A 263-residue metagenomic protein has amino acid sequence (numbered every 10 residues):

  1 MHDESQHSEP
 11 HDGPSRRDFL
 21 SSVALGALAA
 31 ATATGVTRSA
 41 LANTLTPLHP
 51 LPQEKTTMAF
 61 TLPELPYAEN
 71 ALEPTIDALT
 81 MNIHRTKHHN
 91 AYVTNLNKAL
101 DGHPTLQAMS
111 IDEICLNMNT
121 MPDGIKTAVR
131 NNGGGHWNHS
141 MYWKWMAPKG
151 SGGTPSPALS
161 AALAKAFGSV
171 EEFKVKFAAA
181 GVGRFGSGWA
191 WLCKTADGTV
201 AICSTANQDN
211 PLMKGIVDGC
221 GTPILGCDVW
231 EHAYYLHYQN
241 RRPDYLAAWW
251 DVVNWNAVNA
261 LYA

Functional and structural regions predicted by a protein language model:
M1-D18, L41: N-terminal secretory signal peptides
S15-A31: N-terminal export leaders
T34-L72: C-terminal segment of N-terminal export signals and the immediately downstream linker at the start of the mature
T57-G124: Near-N-terminal "mature-domain entry" segment
L62, H89, H136, L192 (+2 more regions): Divalent metal-coordination and catalytic microenvironments
N82, N90, V129-S151, G221-R241: Short, contiguous alpha-helical
K87, K98-Q107, E113, T120-K194 (+1 more regions): All-alpha RGS (Regulator of G-protein Signaling) helical domain and cognate RGS-like helical scaffolds
A179-Q239, A247-V253: An amphipathic alpha-helical core segment
